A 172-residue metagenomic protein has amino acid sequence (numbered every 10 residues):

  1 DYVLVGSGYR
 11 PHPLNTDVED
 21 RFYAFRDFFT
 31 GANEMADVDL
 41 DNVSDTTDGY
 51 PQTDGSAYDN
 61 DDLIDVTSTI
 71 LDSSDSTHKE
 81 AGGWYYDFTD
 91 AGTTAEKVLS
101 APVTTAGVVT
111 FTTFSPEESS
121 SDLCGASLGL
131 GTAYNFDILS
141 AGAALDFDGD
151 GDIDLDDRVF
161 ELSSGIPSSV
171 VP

Functional and structural regions predicted by a protein language model:
D1-P172: Beta-propeller fold recognition
